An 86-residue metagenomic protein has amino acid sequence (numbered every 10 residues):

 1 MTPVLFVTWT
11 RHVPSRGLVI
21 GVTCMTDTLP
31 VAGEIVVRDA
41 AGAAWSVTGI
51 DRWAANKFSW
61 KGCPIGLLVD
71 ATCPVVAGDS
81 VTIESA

Functional and structural regions predicted by a protein language model:
T2-T26, E34-A86: Beta-strand/loop-dominated core regions that host nucleotide or nucleotide-derived cofactor-binding catalytic loops
